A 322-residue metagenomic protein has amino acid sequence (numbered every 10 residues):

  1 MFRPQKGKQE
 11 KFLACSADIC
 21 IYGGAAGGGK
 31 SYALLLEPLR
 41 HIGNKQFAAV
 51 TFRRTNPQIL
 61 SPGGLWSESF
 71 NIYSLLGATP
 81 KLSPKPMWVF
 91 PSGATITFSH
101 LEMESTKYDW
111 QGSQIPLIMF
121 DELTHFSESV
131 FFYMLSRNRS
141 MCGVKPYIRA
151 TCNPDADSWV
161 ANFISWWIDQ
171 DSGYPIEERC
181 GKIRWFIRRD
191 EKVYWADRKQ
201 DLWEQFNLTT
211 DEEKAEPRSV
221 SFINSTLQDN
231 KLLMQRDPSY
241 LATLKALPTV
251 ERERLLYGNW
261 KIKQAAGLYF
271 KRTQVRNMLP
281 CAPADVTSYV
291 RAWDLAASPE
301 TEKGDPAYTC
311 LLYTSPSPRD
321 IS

Functional and structural regions predicted by a protein language model:
F2-C15: Pre-Walker A adenine-sensing motif
I19-K85: Conserved P-loop
L60-S61, A156-N162, L233-R236: Switch/connector loops and helix/strand junctions flanking conserved nucleotide-binding motifs in nucleotide-processing
L65-Q114: Inter-Walker segment of RecA-like/P-loop motor cores
P116-H125: SF2 helicase catalytic motif II
H125-D229: ASCE P-loop NTPase helicase motor core
K214-V220, T226-E300: ATPase catalytic-site recognition across NTP-hydrolyzing enzymes
Y313-S322: Single conserved hydrophobic/aromatic residue that forms the stacking wall/gate of nucleotide- or nucleobase-binding
